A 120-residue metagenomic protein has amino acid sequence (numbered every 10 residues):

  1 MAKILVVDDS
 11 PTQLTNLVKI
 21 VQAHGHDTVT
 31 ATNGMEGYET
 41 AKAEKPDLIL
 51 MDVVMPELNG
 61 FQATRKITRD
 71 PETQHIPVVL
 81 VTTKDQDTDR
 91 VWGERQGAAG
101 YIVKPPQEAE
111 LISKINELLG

Functional and structural regions predicted by a protein language model:
P11-V29: Two-component/phosphorelay signaling modules centered on CheY-like receiver
G25-T32, T40, I102: Short hydrophobic/Thr-rich beta-strand motif most characteristic of the beta2 strand and flanking loop of CheY-like
E44-L50: Active-site beta3 strand of CheY-like receiver
M55: Receiver (REC) domain active-site loop signature in two-component systems and cognate sites in sensor histidine kinases
P106-I115: C-terminal output helix
